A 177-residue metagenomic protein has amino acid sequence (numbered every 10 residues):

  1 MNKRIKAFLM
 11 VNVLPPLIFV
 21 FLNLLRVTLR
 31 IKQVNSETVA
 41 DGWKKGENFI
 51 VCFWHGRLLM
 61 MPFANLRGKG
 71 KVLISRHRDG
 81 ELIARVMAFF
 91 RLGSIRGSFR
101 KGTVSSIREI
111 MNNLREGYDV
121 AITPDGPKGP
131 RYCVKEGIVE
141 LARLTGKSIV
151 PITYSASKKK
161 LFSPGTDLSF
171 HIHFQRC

Functional and structural regions predicted by a protein language model:
M1-M60, A64-R67, R176: Membrane-anchoring hydrophobic helices of lipid-metabolizing enzymes
N12-V34, K71-R115: Membrane-interfacial amphipathic helices and adjacent loop/beta segments that form the lipid-substrate binding surface
K45-K101, T145, K160-F162: Catalytic core of membrane glycerolipid acyltransferases/transacylases, capturing the structured, soluble-facing
S75-H77, D125, Y154-S157: Cofactor-binding loop segments of dinucleotide-utilizing enzymes, especially the Rossmann-like FAD- and NAD(P)+-binding
G97, T123, P151-Y154: Generic beta-sheet signal
M111-T145: Catalytic-site beta-strand/loop segments enriched in glycine and acidic/polar residues
K135-C177: A cross-family acyltransferase "interaction/gating" segment
